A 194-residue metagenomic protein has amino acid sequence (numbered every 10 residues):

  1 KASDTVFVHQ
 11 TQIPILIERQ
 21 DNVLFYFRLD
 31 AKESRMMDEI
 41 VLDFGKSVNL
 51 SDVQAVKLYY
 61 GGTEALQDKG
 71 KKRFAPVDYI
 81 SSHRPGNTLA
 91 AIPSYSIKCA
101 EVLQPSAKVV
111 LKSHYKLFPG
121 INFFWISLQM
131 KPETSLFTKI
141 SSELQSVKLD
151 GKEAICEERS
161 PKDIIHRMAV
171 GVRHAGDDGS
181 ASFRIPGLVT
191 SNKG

Functional and structural regions predicted by a protein language model:
K1-R35: Beta-sheet-dominated interaction scaffolds and their linkers
I13-I15, Y26-F27, Y95-E101, L111-K116 (+2 more regions): Beta-strand-rich interaction surfaces with strong enrichment in secreted/lumenal proteins
D21, E33-R35, I97, P105-A107 (+3 more regions): Asp-box/BNR beta-propeller blade signature and adjacent active/binding-site loops in extracellular glycan-interacting
R35-S47: A short beta-strand element within beta-rich, extracytoplasmic domains of secreted/secretory-pathway proteins
D43-G45, L58-T63, W125: Predominantly extracellular/luminal cell-surface or secreted proteins
V48-K57, K139-I140: Short coil-to-beta strand junction motifs in C2/discoidin
K69-G120: Extracellular adhesion/glycan-binding regions together with long Ser/Thr- and acidic-residue-rich low-complexity tracts
F118-G120, P132-E143: Short glycine/proline/serine/threonine-rich loop/turn segments at secondary-structure transition edges
